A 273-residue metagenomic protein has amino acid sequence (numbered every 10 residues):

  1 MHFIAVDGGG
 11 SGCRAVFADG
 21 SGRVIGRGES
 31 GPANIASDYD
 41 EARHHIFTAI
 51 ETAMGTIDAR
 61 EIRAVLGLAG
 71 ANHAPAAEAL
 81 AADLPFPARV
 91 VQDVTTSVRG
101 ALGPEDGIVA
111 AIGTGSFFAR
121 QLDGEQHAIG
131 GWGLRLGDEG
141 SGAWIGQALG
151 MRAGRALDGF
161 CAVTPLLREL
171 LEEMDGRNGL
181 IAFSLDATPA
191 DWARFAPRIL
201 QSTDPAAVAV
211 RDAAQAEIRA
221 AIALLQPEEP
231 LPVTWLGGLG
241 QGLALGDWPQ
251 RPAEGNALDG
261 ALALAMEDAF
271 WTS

Functional and structural regions predicted by a protein language model:
M1-D58, G100-I108, G150-S273: ATP-binding/phosphotransfer module of carbohydrate and carboxylate kinases, centering on a glycine-rich
G12, R63, G115: Broad gene-expression machinery/nucleic-acid interaction feature
E29-I35, I50-V90, L185: Short beta-strand-loop/turn "lid" adjacent to the catalytic site in phosphate-handling enzymes
G67-A162: Phosphate-binding/catalytic loop of phosphoryl-transfer enzymes
